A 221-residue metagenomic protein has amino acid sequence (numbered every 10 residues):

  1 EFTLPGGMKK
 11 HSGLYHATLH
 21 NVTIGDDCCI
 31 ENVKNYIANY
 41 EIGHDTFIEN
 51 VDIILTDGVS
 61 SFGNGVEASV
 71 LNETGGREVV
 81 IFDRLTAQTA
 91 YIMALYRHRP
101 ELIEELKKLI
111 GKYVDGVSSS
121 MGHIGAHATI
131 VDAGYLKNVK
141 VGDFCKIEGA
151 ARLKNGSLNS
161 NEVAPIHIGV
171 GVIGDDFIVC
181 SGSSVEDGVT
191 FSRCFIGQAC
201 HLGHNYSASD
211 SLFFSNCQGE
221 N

Functional and structural regions predicted by a protein language model:
E1-G122, A126-H127, D132-N138, F144: Terminal amphipathic alpha-helical/low-complexity segments used for targeting or macromolecular assembly
Y15, H20-N21, G25-D26, E31-N32 (+22 more regions): Left-handed beta-helix
